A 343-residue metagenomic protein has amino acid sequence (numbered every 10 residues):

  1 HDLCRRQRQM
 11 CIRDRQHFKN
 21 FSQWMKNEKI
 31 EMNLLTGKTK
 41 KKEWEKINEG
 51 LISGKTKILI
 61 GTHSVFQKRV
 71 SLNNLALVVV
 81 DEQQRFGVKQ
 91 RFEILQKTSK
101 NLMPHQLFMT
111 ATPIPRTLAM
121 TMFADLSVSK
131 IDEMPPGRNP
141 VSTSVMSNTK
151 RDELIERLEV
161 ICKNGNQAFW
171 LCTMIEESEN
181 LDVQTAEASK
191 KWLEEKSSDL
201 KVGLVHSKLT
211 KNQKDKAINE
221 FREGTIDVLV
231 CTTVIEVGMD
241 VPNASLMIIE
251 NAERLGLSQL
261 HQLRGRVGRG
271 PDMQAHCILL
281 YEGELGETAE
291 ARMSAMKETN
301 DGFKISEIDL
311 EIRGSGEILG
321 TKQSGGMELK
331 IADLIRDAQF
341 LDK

Functional and structural regions predicted by a protein language model:
H1-I12: Single conserved hydrophobic/aromatic residue that forms the stacking wall/gate of nucleotide- or nucleobase-binding
R13-L59, D199-L204: Conserved nucleic-acid-binding Ia/Ib motif block in the N-terminal RecA-like helicase ATPase lobe
E31, G54-I58, N74-L77, N101-L107 (+4 more regions): Loop/turn-to-beta-strand initiation segments
M32-E45, T62-K68, I175, G203-K214 (+1 more regions): Conserved helicase motor
K38-L59, R69-L75, K211-D227: Conserved motor-coupling elements within RecA-like helicase/translocase cores
F66-F108: SF2 helicase catalytic motif II
D125-S189: Conserved interdomain linker/interface between the two RecA-like ATPase lobes of SF2 helicase motors
R151-N166, T185-W192, K196-K343: C-terminal helicase module of SF1/SF2 nucleic-acid helicases/translocases
